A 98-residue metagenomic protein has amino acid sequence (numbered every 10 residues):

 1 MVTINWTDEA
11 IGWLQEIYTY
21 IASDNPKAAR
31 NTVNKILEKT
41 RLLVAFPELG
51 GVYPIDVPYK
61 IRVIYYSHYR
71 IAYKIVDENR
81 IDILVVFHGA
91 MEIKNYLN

Functional and structural regions predicted by a protein language model:
M1-V33: Arg/Lys-rich, positively charged N-terminal/basic patches that mediate binding to nucleic acids
S23, K27, L49-V52, E92: Charged, solvent-exposed alpha-helical segments that act as regulatory interaction surfaces
V44: Short proline/glycine- and basic residue-enriched helix-capping loop/turn segments at helix->loop/beta transitions
E48-E78: Basic/aromatic recognition patch in beta-strand/loop cores that engages polyanionic ligands
K74-N98: Enriched for short, Lys/Arg-rich terminal
